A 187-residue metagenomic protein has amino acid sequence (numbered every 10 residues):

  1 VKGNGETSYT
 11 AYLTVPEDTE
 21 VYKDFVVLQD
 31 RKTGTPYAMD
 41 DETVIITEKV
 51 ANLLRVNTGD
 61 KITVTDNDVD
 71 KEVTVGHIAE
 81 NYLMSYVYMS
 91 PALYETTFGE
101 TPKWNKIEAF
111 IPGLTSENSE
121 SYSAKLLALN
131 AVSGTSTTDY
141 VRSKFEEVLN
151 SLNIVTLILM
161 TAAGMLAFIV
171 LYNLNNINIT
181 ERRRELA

Functional and structural regions predicted by a protein language model:
V1-K61, E72-T74, I78: Short beta-strand boundary microenvironments
V1-T10, E120-K125, G134: Hydrophobic, regular-secondary-structure patches
P16-E17, D30-R31, N67-E72, I78-L83 (+2 more regions): Active/binding-pocket-proximal capping segment
A38, I78-E120, D139: Small-residue transmembrane helix packing/gating motifs
D68, N81, E100, E147-I154: Membrane-interface junctions
S123-I169, I177-T180: Peri-transmembrane interface segments
N175-A187: Transmembrane helix boundary and interhelical loop/hinge segments in multi-pass membrane proteins
